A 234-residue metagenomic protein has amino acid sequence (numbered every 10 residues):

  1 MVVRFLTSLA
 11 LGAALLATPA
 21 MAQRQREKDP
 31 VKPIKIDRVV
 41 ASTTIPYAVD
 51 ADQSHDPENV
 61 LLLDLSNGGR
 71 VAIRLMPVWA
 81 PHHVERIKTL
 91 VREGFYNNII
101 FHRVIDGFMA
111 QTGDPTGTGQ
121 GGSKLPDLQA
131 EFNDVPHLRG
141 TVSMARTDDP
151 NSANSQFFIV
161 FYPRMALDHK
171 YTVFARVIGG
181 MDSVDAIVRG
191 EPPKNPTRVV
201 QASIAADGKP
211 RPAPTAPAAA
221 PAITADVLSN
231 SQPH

Functional and structural regions predicted by a protein language model:
V2-V3, P19-H234: Cyclophilin-like peptidyl-prolyl cis-trans isomerases
T7-A17: Bacterial N-terminal signal peptides
